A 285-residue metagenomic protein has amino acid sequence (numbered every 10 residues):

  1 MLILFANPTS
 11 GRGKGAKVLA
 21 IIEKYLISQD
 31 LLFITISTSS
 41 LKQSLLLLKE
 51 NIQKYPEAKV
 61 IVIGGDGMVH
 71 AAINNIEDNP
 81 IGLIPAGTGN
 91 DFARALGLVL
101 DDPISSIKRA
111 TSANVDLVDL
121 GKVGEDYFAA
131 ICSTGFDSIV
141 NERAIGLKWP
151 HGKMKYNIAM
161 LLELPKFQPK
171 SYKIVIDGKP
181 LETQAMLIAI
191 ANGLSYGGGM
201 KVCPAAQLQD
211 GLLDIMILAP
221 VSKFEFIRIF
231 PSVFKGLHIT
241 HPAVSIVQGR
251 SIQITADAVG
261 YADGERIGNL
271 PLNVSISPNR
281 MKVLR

Functional and structural regions predicted by a protein language model:
M1-K59, H70, K179, Y261: ATP/NTP phosphate-donor binding region
I3, Q29, T38, N75-P80 (+1 more regions): Catalytic core of DAGKc-family lipid kinases
A6-P8, G64, A219, R285: Short beta-strand/turn micro-motifs composed of small residues that flank or help shape donor/cofactor-binding pockets
P8, I63-G65, I84-A86, N192: Glycine-rich beta-strand-to-loop/alpha-helix junction loops that act as flexible
G15, I176, E182, Q207 (+1 more regions): ATP/nucleoside-binding phosphotransfer catalytic cores, i.e., glycine-rich phosphate-binding loops
S133, A189-C203, R266: Glycine-rich phosphate/pyrophosphate-binding beta-alpha loops
K148-K155, G199, P204-F224: Gly/Ser/Thr-rich active-site loops/lids in small-molecule metabolic enzymes that frequently grip phosphoryl groups
Q168-K170, Q184-M186, Q209-D214, Q248-R250: A generic structural signal for short beta-strands and their flanking turns/coil linkers
